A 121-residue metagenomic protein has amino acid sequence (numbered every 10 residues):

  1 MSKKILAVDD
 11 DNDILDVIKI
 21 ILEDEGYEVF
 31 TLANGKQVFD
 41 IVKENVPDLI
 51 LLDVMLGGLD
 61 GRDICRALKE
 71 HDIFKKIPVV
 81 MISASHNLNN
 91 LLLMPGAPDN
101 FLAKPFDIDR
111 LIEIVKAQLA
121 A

Functional and structural regions predicted by a protein language model:
L15, G57, K75: The feature encodes the CheY-like receiver
D16-D24: Charged docking surfaces used in two-component/phosphorelay signaling
G26-A33, I41: Short hydrophobic/Thr-rich beta-strand motif most characteristic of the beta2 strand and flanking loop of CheY-like
A33, L56-L59, L68: Hydrophobic residue at a beta-alpha junction that N-caps the helix immediately following a catalytic beta-strand/loop
D53: Active-site residues of response regulator receiver
F106-V115: C-terminal output helix
